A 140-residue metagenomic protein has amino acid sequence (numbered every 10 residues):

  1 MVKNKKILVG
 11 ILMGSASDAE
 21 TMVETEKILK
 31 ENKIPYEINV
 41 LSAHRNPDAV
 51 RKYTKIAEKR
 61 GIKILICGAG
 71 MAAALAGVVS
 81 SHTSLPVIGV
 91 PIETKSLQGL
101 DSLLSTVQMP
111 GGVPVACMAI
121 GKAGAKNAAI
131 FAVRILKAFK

Functional and structural regions predicted by a protein language model:
M1-K6: Basic/polar N-terminal segments that are highly enriched at the extreme N-terminus, encompassing both cleavable
I7-R45: Glycine-rich phosphate/diphosphate-binding loop of Rossmann-like nucleotide-binding domains
M13-E20, E24, E37, K95-K140: C-terminal binding/interaction regions
I28, N32, I56-R60, H82 (+3 more regions): Change "in soluble alpha/beta enzymes" to "in soluble alpha/beta proteins
I38-R60: N-terminal beta-loop-helix "entrance" segment that forms/cooperates in small-molecule cofactor or anionic ligand
N39-A43, G68-A69, I92, C117-G121: Glycine- and other small-residue-rich loops at beta-strand/loop junctions that grip anionic moieties
N46-D48, A69, S96-L100: A general structural motif
Y53-I92: Glycine-rich phosphate-binding loop
